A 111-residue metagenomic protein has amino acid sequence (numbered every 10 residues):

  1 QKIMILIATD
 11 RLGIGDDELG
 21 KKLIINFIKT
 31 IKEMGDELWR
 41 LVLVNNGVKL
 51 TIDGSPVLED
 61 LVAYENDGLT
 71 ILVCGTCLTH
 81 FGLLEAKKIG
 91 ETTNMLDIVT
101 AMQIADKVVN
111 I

Functional and structural regions predicted by a protein language model:
K2, L6-G47, I52-G54: Conserved mixed alpha/beta catalytic, RNA-binding, or beta-rich assembly cores of soluble enzyme, regulatory
I28, L58-V62, V99: Short amphipathic alpha-helical segments and helix-helix/interface helices
M34-G35, Y64, T100-Q103: Solvent-exposed alpha-helices and their adjacent loops that cap or buttress functional pockets in soluble metabolic
L41, T70-I71, K107-V109: Short, well-ordered beta-strand core segments
I52-D60, A86: Glycine-rich loop at the start of a catalytic domain that most often binds anionic cofactors/ligands
V57-F81: A glycine-rich helix N-cap at a beta->alpha junction
L84, K88-I111: C-terminal structural segments of small proteins and small subunits
